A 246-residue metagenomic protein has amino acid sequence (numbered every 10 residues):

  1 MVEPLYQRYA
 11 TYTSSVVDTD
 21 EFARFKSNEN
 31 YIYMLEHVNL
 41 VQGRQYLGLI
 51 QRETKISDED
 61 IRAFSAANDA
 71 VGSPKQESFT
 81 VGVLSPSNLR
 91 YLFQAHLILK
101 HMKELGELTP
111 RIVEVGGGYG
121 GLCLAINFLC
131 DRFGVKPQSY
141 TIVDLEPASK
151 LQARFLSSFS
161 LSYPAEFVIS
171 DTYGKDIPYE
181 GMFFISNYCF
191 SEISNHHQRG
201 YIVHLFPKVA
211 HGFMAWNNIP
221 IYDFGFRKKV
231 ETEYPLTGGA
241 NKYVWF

Functional and structural regions predicted by a protein language model:
M1-L84: N-terminal accessory regions of S-adenosyl-L-methionine
N88-L108: Conserved alpha-helix/loop element of class I SAM-dependent methyltransferases that forms part of the SAM/SAH-binding
L108-G118: Conserved class I S-adenosyl-L-methionine
Y119-F133: Conserved SAM-binding loop of SAM-dependent methyltransferases across substrates and taxa, primarily the Class I
R154-P178: S-adenosyl-L-methionine
M182-H196: A short SAM/SAH-binding and catalytic strip from SAM-dependent methyltransferases
I193-L205: A short, conserved alpha-helix within the catalytic core of class I
V209-P220: Conserved beta-strand signature within the Rossmann-like core of class I S-adenosyl-L-methionine
